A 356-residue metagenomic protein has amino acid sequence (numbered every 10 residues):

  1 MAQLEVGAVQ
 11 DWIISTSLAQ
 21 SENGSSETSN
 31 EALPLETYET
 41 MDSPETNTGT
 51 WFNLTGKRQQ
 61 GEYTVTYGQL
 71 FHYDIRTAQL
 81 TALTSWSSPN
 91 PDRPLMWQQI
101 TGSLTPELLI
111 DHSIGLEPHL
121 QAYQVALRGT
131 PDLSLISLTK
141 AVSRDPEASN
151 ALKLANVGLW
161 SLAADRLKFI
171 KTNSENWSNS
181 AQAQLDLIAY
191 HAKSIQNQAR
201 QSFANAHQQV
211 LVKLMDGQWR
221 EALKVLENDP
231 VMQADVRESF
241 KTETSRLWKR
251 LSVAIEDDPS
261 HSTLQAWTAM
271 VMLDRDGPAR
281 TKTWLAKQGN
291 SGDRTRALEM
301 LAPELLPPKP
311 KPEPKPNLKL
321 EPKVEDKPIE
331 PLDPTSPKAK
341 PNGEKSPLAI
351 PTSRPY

Functional and structural regions predicted by a protein language model:
A2-Q182: Long, contiguous interaction/recruitment modules in multidomain scaffold/adaptor proteins
E5, E22, E27, E31 (+16 more regions): Glutamate identity and glutamate-enriched acidic tracts
D145-E304: Alpha-helical protein-protein interaction scaffolds
S260-Y356: Terminal, low-structured helical/coil segments at or just beyond the last alpha-helical repeat
